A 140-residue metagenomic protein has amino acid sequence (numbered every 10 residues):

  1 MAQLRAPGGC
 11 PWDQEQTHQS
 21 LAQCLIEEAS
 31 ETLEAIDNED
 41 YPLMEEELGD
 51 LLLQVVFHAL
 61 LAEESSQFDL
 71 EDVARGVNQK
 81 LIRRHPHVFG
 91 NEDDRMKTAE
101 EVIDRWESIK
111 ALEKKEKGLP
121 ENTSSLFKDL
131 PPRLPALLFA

Functional and structural regions predicted by a protein language model:
M1-E47, L53-A140: Flexible "arm" and connector segments at domain edges
